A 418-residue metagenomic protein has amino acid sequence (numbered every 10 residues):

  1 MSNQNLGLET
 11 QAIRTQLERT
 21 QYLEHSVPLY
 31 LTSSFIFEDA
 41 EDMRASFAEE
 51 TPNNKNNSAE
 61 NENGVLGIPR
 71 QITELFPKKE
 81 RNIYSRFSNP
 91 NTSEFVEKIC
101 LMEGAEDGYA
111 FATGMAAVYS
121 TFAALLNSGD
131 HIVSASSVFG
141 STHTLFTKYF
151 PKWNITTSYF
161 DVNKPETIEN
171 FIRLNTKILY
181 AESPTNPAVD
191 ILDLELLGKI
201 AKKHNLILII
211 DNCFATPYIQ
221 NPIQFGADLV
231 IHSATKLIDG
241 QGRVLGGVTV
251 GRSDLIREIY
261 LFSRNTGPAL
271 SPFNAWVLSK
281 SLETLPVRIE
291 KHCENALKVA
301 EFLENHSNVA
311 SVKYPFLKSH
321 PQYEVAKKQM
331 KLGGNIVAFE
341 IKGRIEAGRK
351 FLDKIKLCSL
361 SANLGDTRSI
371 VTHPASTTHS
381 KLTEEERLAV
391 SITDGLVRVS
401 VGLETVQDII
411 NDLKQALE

Functional and structural regions predicted by a protein language model:
M1-E9, N56-L66, E418: Basic/polar N-terminal segments that are highly enriched at the extreme N-terminus, encompassing both cleavable
S2-Y30: Short conserved active-site loop signatures built around small residues
Q4, R14, E38-D39, M43-R44 (+5 more regions): Active-site C-terminal subdomain of aminotransferase-like
E9-L17, D107-N308, K313, E324: Conserved PLP-enzyme active-site core in the AAT-like
T20-E24, F76, C100-M102, A124-L125 (+7 more regions): Solvent-exposed alpha-helices and their adjacent loops that cap or buttress functional pockets in soluble metabolic
S34, D39-A116, S141-K148: Conserved N-terminal alpha-helix of the aminotransferase class I/II PLP-enzyme fold
E106, T147-K148, T156-S158, L174 (+1 more regions): PLP-dependent enzyme catalytic core of the Aspartate aminotransferase-like
Y149-P151, N265, K354-L357, K414-E418: Short, solvent-exposed amphipathic alpha-helical segments in soluble enzyme and RNA/protein-processing domains
